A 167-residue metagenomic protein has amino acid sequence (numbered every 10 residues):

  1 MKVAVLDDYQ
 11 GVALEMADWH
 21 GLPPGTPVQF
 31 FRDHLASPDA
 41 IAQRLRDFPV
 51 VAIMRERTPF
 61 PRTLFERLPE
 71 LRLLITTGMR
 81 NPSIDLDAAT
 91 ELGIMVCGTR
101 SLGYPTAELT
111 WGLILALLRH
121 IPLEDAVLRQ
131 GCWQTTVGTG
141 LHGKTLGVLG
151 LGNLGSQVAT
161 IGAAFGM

Functional and structural regions predicted by a protein language model:
M1-V50, M54-R55: N-terminal glycine-/charge-rich "phosphate-binding" loop or analogous flexible N-terminal tail
A4-V5, I75, G147: Short, well-ordered beta-strand segments
L14-M16, A40, P61-L64, S83-L86 (+1 more regions): Short glycine-/acidic-enriched loop or helix-start segments at secondary-structure transitions that form or flank
L22, T90, A163: Anion (oxyanion) recognition and catalysis
T26, I94, M167: Short phosphate-binding/catalytic loops that engage adenosine nucleotides
F48-V127, T139-H142: Phosphate/diphosphate ligand-binding glycine-rich loop within oxidoreductases
L128-Q134: A short, charged, Gly/Pro-tolerant segment at domain boundaries
T136-M167: Rossmann-like dinucleotide/phosphate-binding beta-alpha-beta segment
